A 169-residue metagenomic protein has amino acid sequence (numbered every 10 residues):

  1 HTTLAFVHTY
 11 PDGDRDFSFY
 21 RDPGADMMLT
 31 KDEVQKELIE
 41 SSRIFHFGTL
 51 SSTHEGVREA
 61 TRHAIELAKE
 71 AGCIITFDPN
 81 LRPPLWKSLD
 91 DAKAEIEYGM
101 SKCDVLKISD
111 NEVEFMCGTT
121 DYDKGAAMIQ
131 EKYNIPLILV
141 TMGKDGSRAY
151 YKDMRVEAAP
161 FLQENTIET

Functional and structural regions predicted by a protein language model:
H1-T49: Conserved N-terminal subdomain of the carbohydrate kinase-like
D22, L50, N80-P84, N111 (+1 more regions): Active-site beta-loop-alpha junctions enriched in small/polar residues
K31, W86-Y98, T120: Distinct, well-ordered alpha-helical segments
E37-L38, Y98-G99, E131: Structural alpha-helical scaffold elements that stabilize or flank donor/cofactor-binding regions in carbohydrate
A60-A71, A94-K102: Catalytic-core regions built around general acid/base machinery
E66-E70, T120-T169: Conserved phosphate-binding/catalytic region of the ribokinase-like
I75-F77: Hydrophobic beta-strand scaffold residues
D90-F115: Structural recognition of alpha->loop->beta junctions
